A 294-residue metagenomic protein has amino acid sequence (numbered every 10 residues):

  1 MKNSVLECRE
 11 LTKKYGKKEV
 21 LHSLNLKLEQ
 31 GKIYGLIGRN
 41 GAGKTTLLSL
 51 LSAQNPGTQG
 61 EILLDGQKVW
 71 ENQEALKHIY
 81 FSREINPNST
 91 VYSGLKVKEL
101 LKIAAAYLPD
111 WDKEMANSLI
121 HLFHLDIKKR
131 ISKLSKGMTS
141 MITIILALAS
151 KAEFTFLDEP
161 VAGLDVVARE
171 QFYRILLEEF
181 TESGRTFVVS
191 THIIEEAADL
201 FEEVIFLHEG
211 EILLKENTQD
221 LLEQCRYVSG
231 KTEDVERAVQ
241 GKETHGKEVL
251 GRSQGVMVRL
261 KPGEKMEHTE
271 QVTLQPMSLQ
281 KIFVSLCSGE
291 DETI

Functional and structural regions predicted by a protein language model:
L6, L21-S23: Conserved structural motif at the start of ABC-family nucleotide-binding domains
Y34-R39: The feature captures the beta-strand-to-loop junction immediately N-terminal to the Walker
S52: Helix-to-loop junction immediately C-terminal to a conserved catalytic motif
Q59-E71: Conserved ABC transporter NBD signature motif
E74-K77, R83-I142: ABC-family P-loop ATPase nucleotide-binding domains
T155-E159, L164: Catalytic Walker B motif of ABC-type/P-loop ATPase nucleotide-binding domains
Y173-L260: ABC transporter nucleotide-binding domain
G246-I294: C-terminal coupling/interaction segments
